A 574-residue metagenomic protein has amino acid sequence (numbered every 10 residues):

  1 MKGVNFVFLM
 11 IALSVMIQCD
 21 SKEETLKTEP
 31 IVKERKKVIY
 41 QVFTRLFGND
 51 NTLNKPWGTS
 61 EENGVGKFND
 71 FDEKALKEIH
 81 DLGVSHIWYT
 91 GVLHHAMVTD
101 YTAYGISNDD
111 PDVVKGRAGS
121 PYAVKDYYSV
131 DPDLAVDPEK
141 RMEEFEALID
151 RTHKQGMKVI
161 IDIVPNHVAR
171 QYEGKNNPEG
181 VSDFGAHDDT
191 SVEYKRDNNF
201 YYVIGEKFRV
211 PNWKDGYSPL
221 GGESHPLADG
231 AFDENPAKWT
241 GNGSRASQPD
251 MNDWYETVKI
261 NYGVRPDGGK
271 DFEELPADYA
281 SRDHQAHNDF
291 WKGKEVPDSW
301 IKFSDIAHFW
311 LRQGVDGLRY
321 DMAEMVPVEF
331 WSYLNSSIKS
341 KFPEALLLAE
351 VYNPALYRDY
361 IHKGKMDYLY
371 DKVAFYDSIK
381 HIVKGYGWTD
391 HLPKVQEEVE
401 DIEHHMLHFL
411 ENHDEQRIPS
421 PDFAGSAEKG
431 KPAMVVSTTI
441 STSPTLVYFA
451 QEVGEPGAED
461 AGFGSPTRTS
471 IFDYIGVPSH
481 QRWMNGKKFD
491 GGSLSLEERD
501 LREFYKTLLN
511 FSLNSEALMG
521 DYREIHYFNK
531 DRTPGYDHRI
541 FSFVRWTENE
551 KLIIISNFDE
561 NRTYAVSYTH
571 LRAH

Functional and structural regions predicted by a protein language model:
I17-Q18: C-terminal motif of bacterial Sec signal peptides marking the signal peptidase cleavage site
E24-K158, N166-V168, Y172-N176, D188-D189 (+7 more regions): N-terminal structural segment of carbohydrate-active enzymes
V38-Y40, I87, V159-I161, L318 (+3 more regions): Hydrophobic faces of well-ordered beta-strands that scaffold small-molecule active sites in alpha/beta enzyme cores
V42, Y89, Y127, D162 (+6 more regions): Conserved, mostly hydrophobic/aromatic
M97, E400-E403, F409-N412, R417-R572: Loop/helix patches that line or flank the sugar-binding groove of alpha-linked glycan CAZymes
A169-R170, K175-P178, W331, Y352-H381 (+1 more regions): Substrate-binding cleft/loops of secretory-pathway carbohydrate-active enzymes
A169-S281, E400-H404, M434-L446: Active-site region of glycoside hydrolase catalytic domains
Y279-A355: Active-site neighborhood of glycoside hydrolase catalytic domains
